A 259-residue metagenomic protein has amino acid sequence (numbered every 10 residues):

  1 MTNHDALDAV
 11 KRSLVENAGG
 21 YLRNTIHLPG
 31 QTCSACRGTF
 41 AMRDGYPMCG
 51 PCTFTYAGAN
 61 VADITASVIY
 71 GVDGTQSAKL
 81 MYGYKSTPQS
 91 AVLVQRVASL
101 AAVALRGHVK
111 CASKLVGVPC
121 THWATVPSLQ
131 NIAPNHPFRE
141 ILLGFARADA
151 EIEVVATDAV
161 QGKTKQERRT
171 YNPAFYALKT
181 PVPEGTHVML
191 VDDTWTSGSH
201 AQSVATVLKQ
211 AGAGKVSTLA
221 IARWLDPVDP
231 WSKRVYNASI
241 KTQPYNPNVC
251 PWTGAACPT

Functional and structural regions predicted by a protein language model:
M1-H27, A222-W224: A broadly conserved sequence feature marking short terminus-proximal activation segments in nucleic acid-centric
G19-R23, G30-H122, N131, E151-H187: Active-site-facing substrate-recognition patch
L28-G30, G214-K215: Short glycine-/polar-rich loops that comprise or flank the Walker A/P-loop and associated switch/sensor motifs
C36, A124-V126, V191, L219: Short hydrophobic segments within beta-strands
V94, N135-F138, A201-Q202: Conserved strand-to-helix beginnings and helix N-cap segments that scaffold or border functional pockets
V126-N135: Glycine-rich phosphate-binding loops at beta-strand->alpha-helix junctions
L142-E151: Short helix-loop-beta junction
V155-P258: PRPP/pyrophosphate-binding module of the type I phosphoribosyltransferase fold
